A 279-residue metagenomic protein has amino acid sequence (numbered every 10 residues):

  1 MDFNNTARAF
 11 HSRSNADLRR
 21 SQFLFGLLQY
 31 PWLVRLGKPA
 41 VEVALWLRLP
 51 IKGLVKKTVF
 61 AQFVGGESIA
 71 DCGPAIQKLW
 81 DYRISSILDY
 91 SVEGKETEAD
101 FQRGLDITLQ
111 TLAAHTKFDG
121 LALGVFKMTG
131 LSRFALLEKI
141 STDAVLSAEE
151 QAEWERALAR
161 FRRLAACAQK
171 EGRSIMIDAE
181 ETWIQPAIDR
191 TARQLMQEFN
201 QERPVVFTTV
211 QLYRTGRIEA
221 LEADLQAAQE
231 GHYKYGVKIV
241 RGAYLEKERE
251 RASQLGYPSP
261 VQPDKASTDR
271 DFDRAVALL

Functional and structural regions predicted by a protein language model:
M1-L279: Positively charged, amphipathic and often flexible ligand-engagement surfaces
